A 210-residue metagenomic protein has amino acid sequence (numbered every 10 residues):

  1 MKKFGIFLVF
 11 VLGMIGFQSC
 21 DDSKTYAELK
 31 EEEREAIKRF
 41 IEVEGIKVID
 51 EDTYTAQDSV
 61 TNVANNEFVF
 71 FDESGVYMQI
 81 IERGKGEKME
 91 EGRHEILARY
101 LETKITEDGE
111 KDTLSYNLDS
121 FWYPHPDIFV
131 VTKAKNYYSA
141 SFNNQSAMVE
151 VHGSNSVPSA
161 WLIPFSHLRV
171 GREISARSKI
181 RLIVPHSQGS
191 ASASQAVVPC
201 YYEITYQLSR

Functional and structural regions predicted by a protein language model:
M1-F7: Bacterial N-terminal signal peptides that target proteins for export
V11-L12: Repetitive helical segments and hydrophobic/amphipathic motifs
I15-S19: C-terminal motif of bacterial Sec signal peptides marking the signal peptidase cleavage site
C20-R210: Cross-family detector of peptidyl-prolyl cis-trans isomerase
